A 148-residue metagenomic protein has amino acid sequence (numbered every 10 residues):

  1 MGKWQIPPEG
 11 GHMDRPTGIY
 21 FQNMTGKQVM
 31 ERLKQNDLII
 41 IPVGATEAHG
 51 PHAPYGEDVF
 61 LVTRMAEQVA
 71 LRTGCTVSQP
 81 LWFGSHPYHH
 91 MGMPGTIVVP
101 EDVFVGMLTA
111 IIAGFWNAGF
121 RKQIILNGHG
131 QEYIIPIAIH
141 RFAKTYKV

Functional and structural regions predicted by a protein language model:
W4, P8-A53: Active-site and ligand/interface coordination hotspots across diverse enzymes and nucleic-acid-associated assemblies
G18-M24, S85-V148: Active-site histidine-anchored catalytic micro-motif
D37-I39, C75-T76, I124: Structural motif
I41-H49, P80-L81, S85-H89: Short, conserved active-site loops that position catalytic residues or coordinate cofactors/metal ions across diverse
H52-F60, M91-P94: Glycine-rich loop at the start of a catalytic domain that most often binds anionic cofactors/ligands
D58-A70: Short catalytic helix/loop segments, enriched in acidic residues and glycine and frequently bearing histidine
C75, P80-G84, H129: Short glycine-enriched loops at secondary-structure junctions
